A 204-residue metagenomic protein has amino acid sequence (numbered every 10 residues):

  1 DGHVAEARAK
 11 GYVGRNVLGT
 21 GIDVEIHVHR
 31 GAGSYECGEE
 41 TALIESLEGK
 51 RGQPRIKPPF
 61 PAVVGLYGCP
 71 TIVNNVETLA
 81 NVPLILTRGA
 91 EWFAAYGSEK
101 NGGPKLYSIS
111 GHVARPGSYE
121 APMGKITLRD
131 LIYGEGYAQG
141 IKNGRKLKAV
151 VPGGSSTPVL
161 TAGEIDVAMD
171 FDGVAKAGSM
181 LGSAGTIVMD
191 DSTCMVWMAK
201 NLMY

Functional and structural regions predicted by a protein language model:
D1-E36, R145-G173, G178-L181, G185-L202: Small-residue-enriched alpha-helical segments and adjacent helix-cap loops that form tight helix-helix packing
G2-M123, G136: Hydrophobic alpha-helical positions that pack around
T78, T127-L128, M198: Catalytic-loop motifs flanking and including active-site residues across diverse enzymes
V82-I85, L131-I132, L202: Buried hydrophobic packing segments
L106, G140-L147: An acidic, glycine-/histidine-flanked metal-binding catalytic module
H112, M123-I126, G153-S156: A short acidic Gly-Thr/Ser loop motif
G124-K142: Short amphipathic, charge-patterned alpha-helical segments
G134-Q139, D166-V167, M203-Y204: Short, solvent-exposed amphipathic alpha-helical segments in soluble enzyme and RNA/protein-processing domains
